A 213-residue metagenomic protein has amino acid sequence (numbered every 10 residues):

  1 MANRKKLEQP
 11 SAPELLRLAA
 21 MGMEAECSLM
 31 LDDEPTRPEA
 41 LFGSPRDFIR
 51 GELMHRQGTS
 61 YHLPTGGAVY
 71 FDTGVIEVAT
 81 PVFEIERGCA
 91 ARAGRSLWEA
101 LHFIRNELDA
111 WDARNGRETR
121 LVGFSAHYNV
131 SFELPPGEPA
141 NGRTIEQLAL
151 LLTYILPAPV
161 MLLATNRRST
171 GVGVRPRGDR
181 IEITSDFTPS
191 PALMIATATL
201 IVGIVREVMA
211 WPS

Functional and structural regions predicted by a protein language model:
A2-N115, V122-F124, P157-V172, R177-I181 (+1 more regions): Terminal catalytic/cofactor-binding subdomain
R92-S96, G142-Q147: "Short basic amphipathic alpha-helical interaction patches in structured regions
E118-L134: Histidine-centered divalent-metal-coordination microenvironment in nucleic-acid enzymes
P135-N141, M209-P212: Inter-helical turn/loop segments and adjacent helix faces that build the functional surface of alpha-helical bundle
R143-M161: Acidic, His- and aromatic-enriched active-site or binding-groove loops in soluble protein domains that engage sugars
